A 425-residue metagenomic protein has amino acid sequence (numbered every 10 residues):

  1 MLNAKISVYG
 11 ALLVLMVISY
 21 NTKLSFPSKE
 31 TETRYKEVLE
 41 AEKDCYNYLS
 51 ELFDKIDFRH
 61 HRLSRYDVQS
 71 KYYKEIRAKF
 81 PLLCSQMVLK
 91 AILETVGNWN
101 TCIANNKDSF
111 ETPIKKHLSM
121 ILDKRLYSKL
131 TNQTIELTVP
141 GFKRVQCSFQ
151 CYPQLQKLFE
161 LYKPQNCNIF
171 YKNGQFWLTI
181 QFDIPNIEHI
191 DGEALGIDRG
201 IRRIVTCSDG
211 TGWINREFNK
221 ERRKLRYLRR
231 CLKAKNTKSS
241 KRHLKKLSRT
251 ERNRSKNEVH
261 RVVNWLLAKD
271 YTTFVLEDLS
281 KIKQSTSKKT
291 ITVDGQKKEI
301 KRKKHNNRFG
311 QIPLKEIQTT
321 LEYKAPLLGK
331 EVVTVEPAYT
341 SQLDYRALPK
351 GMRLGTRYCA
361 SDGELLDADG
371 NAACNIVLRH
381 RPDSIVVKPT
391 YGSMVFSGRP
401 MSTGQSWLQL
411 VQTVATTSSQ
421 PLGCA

Functional and structural regions predicted by a protein language model:
L2-L93: Gly/serine-rich nucleotide phosphate-binding loop at the start of the catalytic core of nucleotide/ADP-ribose-handling
L2-N3, P113, I121, I385: Short, low-complexity interaction segments enriched in Ser/Thr/Pro/Gly
A4-I6, K116-H117, P389: N-terminal cationic leader/targeting segments used for protein routing and processing
L15-T22, F26, T33, N173-A425: Positively charged, helix-rich recognition surfaces that bind polyanionic ligands
E42, A91-W99, L225, L244-E251: Short amphipathic alpha-helical coiled-coil/interface segments
C45, L49, M87-C102, G370-H380 (+1 more regions): Stable alpha-helical structural segments in soluble proteins, enriched in small hydrophobic residues
S50-F53, D57, W99, I103-N106 (+2 more regions): A generic secondary-structure signal for well-formed alpha-helical elements
D67-K172, N307, Q311: Acidic carboxylate diad motif detector
